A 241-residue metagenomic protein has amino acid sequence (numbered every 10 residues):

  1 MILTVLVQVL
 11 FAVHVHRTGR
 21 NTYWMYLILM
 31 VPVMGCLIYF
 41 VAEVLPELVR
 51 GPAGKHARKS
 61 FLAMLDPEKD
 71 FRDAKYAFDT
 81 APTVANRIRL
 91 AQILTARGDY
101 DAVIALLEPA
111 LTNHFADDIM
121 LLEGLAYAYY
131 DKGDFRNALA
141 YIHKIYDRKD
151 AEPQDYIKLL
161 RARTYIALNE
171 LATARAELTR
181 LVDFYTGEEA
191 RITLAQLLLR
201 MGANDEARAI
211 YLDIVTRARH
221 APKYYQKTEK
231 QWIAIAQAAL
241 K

Functional and structural regions predicted by a protein language model:
M1-T80, A102-A105, P109, F115: Long, contiguous interaction/recruitment modules in multidomain scaffold/adaptor proteins
A81, H114, R148-K149, Y185 (+2 more regions): Alpha-helical junction/boundary sensor with strong preference for TPR arrays
I88, Q92, A96, E108-E189: Alpha-helical adaptor scaffolds
R89, G124, L160, T193 (+1 more regions): "A position-specific structural signal for the A-helix of alpha-solenoid helical repeats
D147, D183-F184, L199-A221: TPR/TPR-like (Sel1-like) alpha-helical repeat modules
